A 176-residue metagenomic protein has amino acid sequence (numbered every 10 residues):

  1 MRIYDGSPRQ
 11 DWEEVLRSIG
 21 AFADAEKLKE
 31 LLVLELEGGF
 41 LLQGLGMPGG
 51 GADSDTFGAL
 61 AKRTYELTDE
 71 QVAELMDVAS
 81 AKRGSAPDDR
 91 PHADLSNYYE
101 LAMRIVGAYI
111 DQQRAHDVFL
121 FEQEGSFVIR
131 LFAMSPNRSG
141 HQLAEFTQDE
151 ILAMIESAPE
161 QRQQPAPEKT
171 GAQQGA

Functional and structural regions predicted by a protein language model:
M1-A25, G84-Q112: Negatively charged, low-complexity tracts enriched in Asp/Glu with abundant Ser/Thr
I3-Q10, E30-L36, K62-L67, H92-N97 (+2 more regions): Tandem-repeat/low-complexity and Cys-motif detector
D11, T64-Y99, M103, A153-A176: Mixed-charge, Lys/Arg-enriched low-complexity segments
D11-W12, F22, L32-L34, F40 (+6 more regions): Tyrosine-centered aromatic motifs in long, intrinsically disordered, low-complexity repeat arrays
W12-L16, L28-L31, E37-L42, V72 (+3 more regions): Intrinsic low-complexity tandem-repeat regions in disordered proteins
S18-I19, L45, V78, V106 (+1 more regions): Tandem-repeat architecture and repeat-register "anchor" residues
E35-A61, F121-H141: Acidic, low-complexity, intrinsically disordered interaction modules
A52-V72, S139-P159: A short, surface-exposed beta-strand/turn
